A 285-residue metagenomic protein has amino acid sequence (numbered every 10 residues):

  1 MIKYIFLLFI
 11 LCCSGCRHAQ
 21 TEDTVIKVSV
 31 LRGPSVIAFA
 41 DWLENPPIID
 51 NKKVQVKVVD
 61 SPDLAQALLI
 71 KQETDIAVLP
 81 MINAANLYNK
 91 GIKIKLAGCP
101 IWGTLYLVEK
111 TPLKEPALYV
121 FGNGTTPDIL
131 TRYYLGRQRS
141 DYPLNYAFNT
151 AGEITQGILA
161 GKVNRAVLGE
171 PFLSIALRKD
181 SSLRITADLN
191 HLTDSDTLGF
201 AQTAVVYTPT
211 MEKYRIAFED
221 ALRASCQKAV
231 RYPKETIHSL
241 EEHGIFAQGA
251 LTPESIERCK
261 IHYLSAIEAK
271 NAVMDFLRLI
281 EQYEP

Functional and structural regions predicted by a protein language model:
E22-N45, K110-I175, K234: Bilobed "Venus flytrap"/periplasmic-binding protein-like clamshell domains and structurally analogous long
V25, S29-I70, N86-K90, R132-Y133: Short, polar/charged alpha-helical segment
I37-A40, D60-K93, L105-T111, T155-G157 (+1 more regions): Pocket-flanking alpha-helical
K53-S61, I76-V78, Y142-A151: Short beta-strand-to-loop elements that line the ligand-binding cleft of bilobed periplasmic-binding protein-like
V108-Y119, P209-A217: Flexible hinge/capping segments at coil-to-helix
A147-S239: Pocket-lining segment of extracytoplasmic ligand-binding domains
T210-Y283: Secondary-structure end/capping motifs
